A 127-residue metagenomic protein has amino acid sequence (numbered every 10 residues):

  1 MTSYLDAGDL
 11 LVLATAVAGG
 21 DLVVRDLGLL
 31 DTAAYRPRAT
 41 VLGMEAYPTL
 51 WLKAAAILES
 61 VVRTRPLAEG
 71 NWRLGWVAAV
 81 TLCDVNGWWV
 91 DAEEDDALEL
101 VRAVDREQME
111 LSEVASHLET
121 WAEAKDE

Functional and structural regions predicted by a protein language model:
M1-E127: FIC/Doc superfamily catalytic core
